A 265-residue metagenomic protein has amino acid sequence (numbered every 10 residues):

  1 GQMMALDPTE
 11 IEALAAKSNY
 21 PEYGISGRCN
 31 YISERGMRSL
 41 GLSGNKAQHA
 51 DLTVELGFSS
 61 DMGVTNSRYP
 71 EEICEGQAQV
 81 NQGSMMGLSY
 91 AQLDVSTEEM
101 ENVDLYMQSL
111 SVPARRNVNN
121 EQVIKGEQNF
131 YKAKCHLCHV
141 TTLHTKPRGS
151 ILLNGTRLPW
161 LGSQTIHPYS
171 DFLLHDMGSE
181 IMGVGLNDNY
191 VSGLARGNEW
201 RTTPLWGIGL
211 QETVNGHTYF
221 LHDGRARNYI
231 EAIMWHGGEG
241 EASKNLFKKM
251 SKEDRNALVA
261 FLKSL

Functional and structural regions predicted by a protein language model:
G1-L265: Periplasmic c-type cytochrome electron-transfer domains
